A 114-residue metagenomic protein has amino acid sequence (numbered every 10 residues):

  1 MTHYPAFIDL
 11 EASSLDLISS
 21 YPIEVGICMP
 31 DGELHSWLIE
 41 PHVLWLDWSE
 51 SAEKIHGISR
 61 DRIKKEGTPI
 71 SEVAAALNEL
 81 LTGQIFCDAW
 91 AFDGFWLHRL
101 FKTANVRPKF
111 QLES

Functional and structural regions predicted by a protein language model:
T2-H98: Conserved non-catalytic scaffold segment of RNase H-like nuclease domains
D93-E113: Substrate-recognition/cap helix-loop segment adjacent to the acidic, metal-dependent catalytic center of Asp-based
